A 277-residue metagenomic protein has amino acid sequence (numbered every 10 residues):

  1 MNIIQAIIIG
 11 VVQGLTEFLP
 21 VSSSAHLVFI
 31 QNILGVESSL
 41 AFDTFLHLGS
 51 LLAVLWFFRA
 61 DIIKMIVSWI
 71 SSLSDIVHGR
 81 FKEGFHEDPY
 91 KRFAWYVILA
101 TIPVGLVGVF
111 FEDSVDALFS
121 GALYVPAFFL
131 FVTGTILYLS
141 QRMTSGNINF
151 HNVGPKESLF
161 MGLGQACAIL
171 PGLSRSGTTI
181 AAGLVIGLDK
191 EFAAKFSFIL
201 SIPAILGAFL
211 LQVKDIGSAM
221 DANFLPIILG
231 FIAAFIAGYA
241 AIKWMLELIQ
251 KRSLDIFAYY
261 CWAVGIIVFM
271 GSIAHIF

Functional and structural regions predicted by a protein language model:
M1-F277: Multi-pass membrane proteins that catalyze or facilitate reactions on polyprenyl-/lipid-phosphate substrates and their
